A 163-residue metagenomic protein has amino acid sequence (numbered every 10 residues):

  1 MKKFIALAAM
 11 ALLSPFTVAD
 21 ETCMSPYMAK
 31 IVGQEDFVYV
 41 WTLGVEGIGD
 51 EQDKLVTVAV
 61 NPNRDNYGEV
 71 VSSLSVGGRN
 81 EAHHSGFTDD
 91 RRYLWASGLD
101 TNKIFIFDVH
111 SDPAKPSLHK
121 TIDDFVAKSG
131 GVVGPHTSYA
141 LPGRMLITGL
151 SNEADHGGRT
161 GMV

Functional and structural regions predicted by a protein language model:
V18-T57: Sequence/structural signature of beta-propeller modules and their immediately flanking N-terminal secretory/stalk
C23-Y27, E51, E81-H83, V133-G134 (+1 more regions): Beta-rich catalytic cores
Q34-D36, D90-R92, P142-R144: Short coil/turn segments that connect the beta-strands within blades of beta-propeller domains
I48-E51, L99-N102, E153-T160: Short, solvent-exposed loop/turn segments at conserved positions within beta-propeller repeat blades
D53-V60, R159-V163: Beta-propeller blade signature
V58-N66, I106-P116: Short loop/turn segments immediately following beta-strands, especially the blade-tip and inter-blade linker loops
V109-V163: Asp-box/WD-like beta-propeller blade repeats and closely related beta-sheet repeat scaffolds
